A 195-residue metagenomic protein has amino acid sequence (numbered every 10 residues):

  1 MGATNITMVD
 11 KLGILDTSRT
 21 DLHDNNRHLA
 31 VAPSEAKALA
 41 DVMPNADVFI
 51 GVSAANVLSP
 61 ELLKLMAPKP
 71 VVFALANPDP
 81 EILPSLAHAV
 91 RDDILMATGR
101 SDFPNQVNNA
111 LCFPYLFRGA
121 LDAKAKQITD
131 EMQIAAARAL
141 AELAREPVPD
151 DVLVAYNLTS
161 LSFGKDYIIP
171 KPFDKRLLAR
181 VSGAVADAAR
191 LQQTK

Functional and structural regions predicted by a protein language model:
M1, L63-K64, K175: Short glycine/threonine-rich loop-to-helix capping motif typified by GTGT followed within a few residues by an Asp-Pro
M1-A54: Glycine-rich phosphate/diphosphate-binding loop of Rossmann-like nucleotide-binding domains
T4, M8-T17, V181-K195: Terminal amphipathic helices with adjacent charged low-complexity linkers/tails
N5, N25-N26, N45, N56 (+3 more regions): Detector for Asparagine
L22-A30, S59, T129, P149: Ser/Thr-centered flexible coil motifs
E35-D92, K124: Long hydrophobic segments that form regular secondary structure
A74-T194: Adenosine-phosphate binding glycine-rich loop
